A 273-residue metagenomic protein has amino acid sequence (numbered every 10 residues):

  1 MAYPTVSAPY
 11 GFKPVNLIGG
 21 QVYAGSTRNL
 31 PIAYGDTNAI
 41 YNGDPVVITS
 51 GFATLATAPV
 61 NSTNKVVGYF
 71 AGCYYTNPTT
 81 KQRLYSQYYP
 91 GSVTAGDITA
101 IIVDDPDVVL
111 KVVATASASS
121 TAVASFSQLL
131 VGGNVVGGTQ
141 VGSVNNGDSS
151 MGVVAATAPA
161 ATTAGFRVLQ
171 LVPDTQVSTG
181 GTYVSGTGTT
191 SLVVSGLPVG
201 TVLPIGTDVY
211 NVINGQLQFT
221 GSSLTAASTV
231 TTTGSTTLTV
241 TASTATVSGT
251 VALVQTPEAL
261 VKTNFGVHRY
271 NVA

Functional and structural regions predicted by a protein language model:
M1-T187, S195, V202-D208, V212-T225 (+1 more regions): Surface-exposed, low-hydrophobicity beta-strand/loop segments enriched in small/polar/acidic residues
